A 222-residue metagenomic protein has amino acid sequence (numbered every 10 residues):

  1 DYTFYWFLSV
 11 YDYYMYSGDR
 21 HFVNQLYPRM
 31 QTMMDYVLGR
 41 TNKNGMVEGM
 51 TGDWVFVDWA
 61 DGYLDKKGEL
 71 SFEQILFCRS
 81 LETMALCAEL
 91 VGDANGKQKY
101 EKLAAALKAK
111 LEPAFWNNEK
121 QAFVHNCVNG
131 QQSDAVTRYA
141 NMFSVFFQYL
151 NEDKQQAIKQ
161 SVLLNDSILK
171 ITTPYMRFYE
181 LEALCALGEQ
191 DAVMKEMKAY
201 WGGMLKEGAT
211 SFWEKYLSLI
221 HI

Functional and structural regions predicted by a protein language model:
Y2-L219: Active-site core of glycosidic bond-cleaving carbohydrate-active enzymes
